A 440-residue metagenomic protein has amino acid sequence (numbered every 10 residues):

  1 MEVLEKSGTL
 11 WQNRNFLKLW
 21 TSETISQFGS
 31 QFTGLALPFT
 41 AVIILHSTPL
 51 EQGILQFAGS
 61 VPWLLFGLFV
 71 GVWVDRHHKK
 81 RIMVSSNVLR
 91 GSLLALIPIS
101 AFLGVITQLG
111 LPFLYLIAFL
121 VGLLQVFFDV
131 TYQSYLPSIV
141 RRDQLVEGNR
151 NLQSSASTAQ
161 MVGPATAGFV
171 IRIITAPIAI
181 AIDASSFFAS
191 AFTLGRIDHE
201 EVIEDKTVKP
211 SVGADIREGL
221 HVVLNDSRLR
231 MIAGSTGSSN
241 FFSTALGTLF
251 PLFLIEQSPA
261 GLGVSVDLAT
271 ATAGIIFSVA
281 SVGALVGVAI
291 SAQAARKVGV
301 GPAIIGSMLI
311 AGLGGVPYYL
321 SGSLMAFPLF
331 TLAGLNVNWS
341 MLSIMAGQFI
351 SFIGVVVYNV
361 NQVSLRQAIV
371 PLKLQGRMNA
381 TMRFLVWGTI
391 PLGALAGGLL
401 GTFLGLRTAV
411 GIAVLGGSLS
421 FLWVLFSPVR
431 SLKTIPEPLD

Functional and structural regions predicted by a protein language model:
M1-L17, H199-G234, D440: Juxtamembrane intracellular "pre-TM" segments in multi-pass secondary transporters
S7-I43, F119, L224-A245, F349-I353: Pair of pore-lining "gating" transmembrane helices in MFS-fold secondary transporters
T33, H46-Q56, R150, D267-F277 (+1 more regions): Small-residue hotspots at the loop-to-helix junctions and early N-terminal turns of transmembrane alpha-helices
L35, S157-G168, T248, V288 (+1 more regions): Glycine/proline-centered helix-kink
A36-L50, T248-T270: Short amphipathic helix-loop junctions that connect adjacent transmembrane helices in Major Facilitator Superfamily/SLC
L65, R76, K80-I82, S86 (+8 more regions): C-terminal transmembrane bundle of multi-pass solute transporters/carriers
I117-Q160, P164: Cytoplasmic helix-loop-helix junction between adjacent transmembrane helices in 12-TM secondary transporters
S134-S138, I180-P210, M325, L425-L439: Helix-loop junctions on the cytosolic side of multi-pass membrane transporters, especially the intracellular loop
